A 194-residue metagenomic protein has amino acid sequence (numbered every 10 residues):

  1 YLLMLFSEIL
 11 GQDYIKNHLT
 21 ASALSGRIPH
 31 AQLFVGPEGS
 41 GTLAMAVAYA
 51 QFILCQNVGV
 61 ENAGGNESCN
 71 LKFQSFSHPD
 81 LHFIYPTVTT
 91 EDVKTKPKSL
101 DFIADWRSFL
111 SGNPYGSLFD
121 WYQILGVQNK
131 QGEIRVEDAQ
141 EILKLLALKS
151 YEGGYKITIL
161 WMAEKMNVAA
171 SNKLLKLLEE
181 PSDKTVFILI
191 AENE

Functional and structural regions predicted by a protein language model:
Y1-L3: Short, Lys/Arg-enriched N-terminal segments with co-localized hydrophobic residues within the first ~10-30 amino acids
L5-E164: Clamp-loader machinery-focused feature within the broader ASCE/P-loop NTPase space
H78, S171, E194: ATP/adenylate-binding site constellation spanning eukaryotic-like Ser/Thr protein kinases, ABC-transporter
A147, N172-V186: Conserved catalytic/switch belt of AAA+ P-loop NTPases
L160, M166, E180-E194: Sensor-1/coupling segment of RecA-like P-loop NTPase cores
M166-N172: Conserved ATPase-coupling elements of RecA-like P-loop NTPase cores
